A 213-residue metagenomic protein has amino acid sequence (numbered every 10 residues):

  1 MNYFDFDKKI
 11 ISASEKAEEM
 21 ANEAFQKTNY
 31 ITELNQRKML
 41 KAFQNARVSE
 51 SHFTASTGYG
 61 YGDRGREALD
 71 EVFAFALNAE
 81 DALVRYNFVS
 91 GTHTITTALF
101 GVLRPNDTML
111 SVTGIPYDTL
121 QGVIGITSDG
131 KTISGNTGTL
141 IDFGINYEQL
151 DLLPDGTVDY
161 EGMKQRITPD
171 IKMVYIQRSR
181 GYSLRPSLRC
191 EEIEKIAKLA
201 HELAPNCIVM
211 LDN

Functional and structural regions predicted by a protein language model:
M1-R64: N-terminal "arm"/small-domain region of PLP-dependent enzymes with the aminotransferase-like
H52-T54, V174-R180, V209-N213: Short beta-strands and strand-loop turn motifs
F53-L83: Active-site-flanking structural segment that lines cofactor/substrate pockets
F73, A98, M109, M163 (+2 more regions): Buried hydrophobic positions in well-ordered alpha/beta secondary-structure cores of metabolic enzymes
A82-S111, I115-T127: Conserved beta-loop-alpha segment that forms the PLP phosphate-binding cup at the N-terminus of a helix
I126-K195: PLP-dependent aminotransferase-class I/II
P186-N213: Catalytic PLP-binding core of fold-type I/II PLP enzymes
